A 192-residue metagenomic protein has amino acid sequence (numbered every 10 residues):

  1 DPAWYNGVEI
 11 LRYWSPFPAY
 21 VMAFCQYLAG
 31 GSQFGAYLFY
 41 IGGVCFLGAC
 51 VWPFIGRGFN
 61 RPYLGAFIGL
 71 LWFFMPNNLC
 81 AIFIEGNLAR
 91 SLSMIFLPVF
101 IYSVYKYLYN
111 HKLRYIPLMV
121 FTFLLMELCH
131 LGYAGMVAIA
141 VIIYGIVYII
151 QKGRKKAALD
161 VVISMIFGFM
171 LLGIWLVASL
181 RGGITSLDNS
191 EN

Functional and structural regions predicted by a protein language model:
D1-N192: Membrane-embedded transmembrane-helix bundle of lipid-linked glycan/lipid transferases
